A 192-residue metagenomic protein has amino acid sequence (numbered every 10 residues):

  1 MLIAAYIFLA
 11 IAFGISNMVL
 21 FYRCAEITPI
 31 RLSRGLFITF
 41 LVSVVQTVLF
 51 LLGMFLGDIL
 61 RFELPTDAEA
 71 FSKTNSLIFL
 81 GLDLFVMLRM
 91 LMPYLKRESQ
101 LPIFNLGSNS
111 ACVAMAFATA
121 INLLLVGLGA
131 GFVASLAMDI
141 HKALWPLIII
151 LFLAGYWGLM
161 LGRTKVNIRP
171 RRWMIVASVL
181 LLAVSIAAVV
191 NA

Functional and structural regions predicted by a protein language model:
L2-M18, K73-L82, M138-F152: Structural signature of hydrophobic alpha-helical transmembrane segments
L2-R61, G131: Juxtamembrane transmembrane-helix termini in multi-pass membrane transport proteins
Y6-A12, M18-P29, A111-M138, M160-G162: Generic transmembrane alpha-helix signature in multi-pass membrane proteins, especially transporters/channels
V19-G35, L88-L101, G155-I168: C-terminal ends of transmembrane helices
V48-F55, A118-G129, L181-A192: Hydrophobic alpha-helical transmembrane segments in multi-pass integral membrane proteins
F55-A70, Q100-P102, G127, G131-D139: Membrane-interface helix termini and inter-helical loops of multi-pass transporters
T66-L95, I168-A192: Selective transmembrane alpha-helices of multi-pass membrane proteins
